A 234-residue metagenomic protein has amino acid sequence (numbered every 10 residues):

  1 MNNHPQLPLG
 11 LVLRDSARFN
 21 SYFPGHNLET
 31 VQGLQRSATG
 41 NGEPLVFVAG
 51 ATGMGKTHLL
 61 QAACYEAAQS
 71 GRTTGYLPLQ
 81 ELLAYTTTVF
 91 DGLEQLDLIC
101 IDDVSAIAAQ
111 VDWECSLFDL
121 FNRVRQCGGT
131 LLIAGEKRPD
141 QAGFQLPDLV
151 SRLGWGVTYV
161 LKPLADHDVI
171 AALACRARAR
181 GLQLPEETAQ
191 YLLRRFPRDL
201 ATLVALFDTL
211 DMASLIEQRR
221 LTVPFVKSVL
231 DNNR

Functional and structural regions predicted by a protein language model:
M1-R36, L215-R234: A short, basic N-terminal segment
G42-L60: Walker A/P-loop nucleotide-binding motif
Q69-L98: AAA+/P-loop NTPase substrate/partner-engagement loops
T88-I133: Conserved nucleotide-sensing/catalytic segment adjacent to the nucleotide-binding pocket in NTP-handling enzymes
P139-G154: Short regulatory helix/loop adjacent to the ATP-binding pocket of P-loop NTPases
G156, I170-Q183: Conserved AAA+ ATPase "sensor/coupling" helix adjacent to the nucleotide-binding pocket
G156-D168: Conserved AAA+ ATPase "SRH/arginine-finger" region at the nucleotide-binding site
Q190-R194, A201-L215: C-terminal helical "lid" of AAA+/P-loop NTPase domains
